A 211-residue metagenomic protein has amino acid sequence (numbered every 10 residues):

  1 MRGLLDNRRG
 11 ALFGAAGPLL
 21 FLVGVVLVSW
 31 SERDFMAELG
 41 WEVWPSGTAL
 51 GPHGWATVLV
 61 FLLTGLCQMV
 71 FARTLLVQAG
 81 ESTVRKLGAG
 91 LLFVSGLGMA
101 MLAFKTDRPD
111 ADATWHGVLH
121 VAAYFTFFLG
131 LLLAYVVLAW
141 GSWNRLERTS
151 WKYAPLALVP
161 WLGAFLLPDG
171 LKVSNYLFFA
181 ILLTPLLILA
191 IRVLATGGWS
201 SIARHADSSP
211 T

Functional and structural regions predicted by a protein language model:
L4-L19: Alpha-helical transmembrane segments and their helix-start/interface "positive-inside/aromatic belt" motifs in integral
L5-D6, T74-L87, W140-T149, W199-I202: Membrane-interface helix-boundary motifs at transmembrane edges
P18-E38: Alpha-helical transmembrane segments of multi-pass membrane proteins
D34-G51, P109-W115: Membrane-interface interhelical loops and short amphipathic "cap" helices that link adjacent transmembrane segments
S46-L66: Interfacial helix-start motif at the membrane-water boundary
G88-G117, F165-F178: Hydrophobic alpha-helical transmembrane segments of integral membrane proteins
L97-W143: Membrane-proximal helix-loop-helix units in multi-pass membrane proteins
L138-T211: Terminal transmembrane helical module of multi-pass membrane proteins
